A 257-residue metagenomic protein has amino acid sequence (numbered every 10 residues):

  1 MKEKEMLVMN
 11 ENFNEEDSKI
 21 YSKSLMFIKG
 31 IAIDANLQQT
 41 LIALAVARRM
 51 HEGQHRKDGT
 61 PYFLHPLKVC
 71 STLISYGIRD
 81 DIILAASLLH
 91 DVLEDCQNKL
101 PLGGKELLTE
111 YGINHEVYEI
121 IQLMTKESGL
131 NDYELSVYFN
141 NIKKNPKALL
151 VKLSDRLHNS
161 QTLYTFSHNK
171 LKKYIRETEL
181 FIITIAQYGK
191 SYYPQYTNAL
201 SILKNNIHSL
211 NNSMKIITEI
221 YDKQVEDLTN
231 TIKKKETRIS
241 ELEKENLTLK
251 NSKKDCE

Functional and structural regions predicted by a protein language model:
K2-D255: Active-site helical microenvironments for divalent-metal-assisted chemistry
